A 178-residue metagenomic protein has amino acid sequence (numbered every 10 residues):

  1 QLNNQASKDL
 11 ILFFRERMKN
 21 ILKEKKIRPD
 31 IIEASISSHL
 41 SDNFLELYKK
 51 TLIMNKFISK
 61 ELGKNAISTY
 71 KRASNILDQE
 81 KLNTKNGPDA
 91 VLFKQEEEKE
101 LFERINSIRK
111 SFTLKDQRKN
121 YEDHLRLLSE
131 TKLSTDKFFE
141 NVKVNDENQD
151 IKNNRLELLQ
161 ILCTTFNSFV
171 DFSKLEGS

Functional and structural regions predicted by a protein language model:
Q1-S178: Amphipathic alpha-helical "coupling" segments that flank catalytic cores
